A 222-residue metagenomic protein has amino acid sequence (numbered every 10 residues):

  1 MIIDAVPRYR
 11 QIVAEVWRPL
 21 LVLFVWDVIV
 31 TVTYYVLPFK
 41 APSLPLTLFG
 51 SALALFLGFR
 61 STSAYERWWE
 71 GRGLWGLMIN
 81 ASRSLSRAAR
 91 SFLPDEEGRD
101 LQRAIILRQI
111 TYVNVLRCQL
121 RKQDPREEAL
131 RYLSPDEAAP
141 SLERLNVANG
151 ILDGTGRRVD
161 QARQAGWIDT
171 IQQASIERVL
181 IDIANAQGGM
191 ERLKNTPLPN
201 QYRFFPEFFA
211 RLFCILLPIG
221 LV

Functional and structural regions predicted by a protein language model:
M1-N80, D95-R99: N-terminal juxtamembrane/topogenic regions of multi-pass membrane proteins
M1-V6, Y132-E137, F204, F208: Conserved catalytic-core motifs characterized by acidic clusters
Y9, V13, V36, P140-R144 (+2 more regions): Solvent-exposed interaction patches of small proteins and small membrane subunits
E15-L23, E191-V222: Transmembrane alpha-helical segments and their cytosolic interface motifs in multi-pass membrane proteins
F24, L53-F56, I181, F209 (+1 more regions): Residue-level signal for the membrane-embedded core of alpha-helical transmembrane segments, especially mid-helix
T62, S82-A89: N-terminal alpha-helical signal peptides/signal-anchor transmembrane segments
A88-Y202: Structured inter-helical modules in multipass membrane proteins
